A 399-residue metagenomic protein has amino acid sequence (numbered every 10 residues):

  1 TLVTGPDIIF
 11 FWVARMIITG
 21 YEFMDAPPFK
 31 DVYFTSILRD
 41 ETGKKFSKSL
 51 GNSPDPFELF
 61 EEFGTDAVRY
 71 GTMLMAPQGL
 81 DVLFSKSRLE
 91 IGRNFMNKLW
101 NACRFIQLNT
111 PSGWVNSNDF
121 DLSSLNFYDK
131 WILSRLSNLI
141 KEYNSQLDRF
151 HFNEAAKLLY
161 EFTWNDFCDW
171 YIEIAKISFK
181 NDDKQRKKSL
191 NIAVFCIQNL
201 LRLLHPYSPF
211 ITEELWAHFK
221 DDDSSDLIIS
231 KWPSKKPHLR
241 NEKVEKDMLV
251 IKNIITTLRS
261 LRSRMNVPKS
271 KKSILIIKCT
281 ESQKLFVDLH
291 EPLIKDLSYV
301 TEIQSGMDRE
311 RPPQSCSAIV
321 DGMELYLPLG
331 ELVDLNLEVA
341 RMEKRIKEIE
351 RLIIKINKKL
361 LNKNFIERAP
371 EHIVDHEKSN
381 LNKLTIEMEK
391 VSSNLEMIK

Functional and structural regions predicted by a protein language model:
L2-I8: The substrate-binding groove and active-site-proximal loops of carbohydrate-active enzymes, especially glycoside
I18: Short, basic/aromatic recognition patches
E22-E61, T65, L80, S87-K399: Feature 926 captures the class I aminoacyl-tRNA synthetase adenylation module centered on the KMSKS loop
